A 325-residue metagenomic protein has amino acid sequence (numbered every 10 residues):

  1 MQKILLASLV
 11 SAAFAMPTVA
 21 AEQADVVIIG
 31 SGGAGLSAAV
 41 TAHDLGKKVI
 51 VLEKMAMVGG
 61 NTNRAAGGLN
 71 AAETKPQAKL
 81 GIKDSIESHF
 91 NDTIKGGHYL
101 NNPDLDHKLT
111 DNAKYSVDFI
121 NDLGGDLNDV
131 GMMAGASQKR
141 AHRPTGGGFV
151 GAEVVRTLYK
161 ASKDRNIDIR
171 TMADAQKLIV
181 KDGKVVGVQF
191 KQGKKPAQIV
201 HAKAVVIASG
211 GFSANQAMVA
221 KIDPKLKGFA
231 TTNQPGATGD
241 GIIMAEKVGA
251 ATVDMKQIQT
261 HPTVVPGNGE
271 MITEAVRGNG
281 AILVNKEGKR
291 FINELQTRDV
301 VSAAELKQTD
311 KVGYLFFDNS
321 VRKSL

Functional and structural regions predicted by a protein language model:
M1-A21: Gram-negative bacterial Sec-dependent N-terminal signal peptides
A21-A34, I50: Beta1/beta-strand and adjacent pyrophosphate-binding region of the FAD-binding site in flavoprotein oxidoreductases
S31, E73, Q192, S209-G210: Glycine-rich, N-terminal phosphate-binding loop of Rossmann-like dinucleotide-binding domains
A42: Aromatic pocket-lining residues of Rossmann-like dinucleotide-binding sites
K48, K54-D168, M172-K177, A281-L295 (+2 more regions): Conserved N-terminal/central alpha/beta ligand/cofactor-binding core
G146-K203, I242-V248: Helical element adjacent to the flavin cofactor pocket in flavoenzyme catalytic cores
G193-P196, V200-V265, G269-E270: Glycine-rich loop(s) and the adjacent beta-strand/alpha-helix scaffold that form part
T238, I242-M244, A250-L325: An anion/pyrophosphate-binding glycine-rich loop and adjacent beta-alpha core in soluble alpha-beta enzymes
